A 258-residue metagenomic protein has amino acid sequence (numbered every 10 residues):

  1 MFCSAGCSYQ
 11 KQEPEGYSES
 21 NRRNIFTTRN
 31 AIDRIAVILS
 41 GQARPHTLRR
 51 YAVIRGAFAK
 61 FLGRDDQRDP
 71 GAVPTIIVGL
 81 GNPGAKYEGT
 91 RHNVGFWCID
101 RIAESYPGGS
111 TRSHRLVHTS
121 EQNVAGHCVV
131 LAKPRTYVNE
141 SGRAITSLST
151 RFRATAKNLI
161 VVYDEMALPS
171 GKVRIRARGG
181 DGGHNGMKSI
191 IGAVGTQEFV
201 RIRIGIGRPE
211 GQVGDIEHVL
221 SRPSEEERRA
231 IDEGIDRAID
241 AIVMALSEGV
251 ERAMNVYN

Functional and structural regions predicted by a protein language model:
S8, R22, A43-R49: Short, low-complexity intrinsically disordered segments enriched in A/P/G/S/L with frequent Arg, especially at protein
Q10-E15: Short, charge-rich patches within N-terminal targeting peptides
N24-R34: Short, composition-biased linear "edge" segments at structural boundaries
L48-R178, M187-R203, P209-G214, R229-D236 (+1 more regions): Nucleotide and nucleotide-moiety/phosphate-recognizing core
R174-G180, V219-R222: Short glycine-enriched, charge-decorated loop/helix-capping segments at active-site entrances that position
E225-E226: A hydrophobic, small-residue-rich beta->alpha segment in the mid-to-C-terminal subdomain of diverse proteins
